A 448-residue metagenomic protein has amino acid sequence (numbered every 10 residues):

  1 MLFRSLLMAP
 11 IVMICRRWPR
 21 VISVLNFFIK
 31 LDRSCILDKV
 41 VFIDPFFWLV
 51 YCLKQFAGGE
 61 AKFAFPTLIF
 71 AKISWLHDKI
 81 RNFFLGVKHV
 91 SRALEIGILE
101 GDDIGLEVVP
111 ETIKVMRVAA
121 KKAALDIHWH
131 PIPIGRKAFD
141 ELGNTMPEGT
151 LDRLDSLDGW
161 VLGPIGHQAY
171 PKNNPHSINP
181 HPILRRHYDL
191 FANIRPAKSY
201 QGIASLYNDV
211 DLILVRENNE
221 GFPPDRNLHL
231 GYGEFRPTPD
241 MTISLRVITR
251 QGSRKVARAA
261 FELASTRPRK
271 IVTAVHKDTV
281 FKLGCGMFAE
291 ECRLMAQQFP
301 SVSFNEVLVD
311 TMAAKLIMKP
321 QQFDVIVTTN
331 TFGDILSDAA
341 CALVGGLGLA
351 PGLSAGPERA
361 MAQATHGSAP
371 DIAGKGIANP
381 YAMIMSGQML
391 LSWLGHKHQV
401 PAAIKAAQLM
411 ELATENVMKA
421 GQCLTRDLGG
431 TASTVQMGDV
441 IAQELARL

Functional and structural regions predicted by a protein language model:
G97-K114, V118-A120, R236-D310: Glycine-rich phosphate/diphosphate-binding loop of Rossmann-like nucleotide-binding domains
D102-G105, D158, V215, A260 (+5 more regions): Buried hydrophobic positions in well-ordered alpha/beta secondary-structure cores of metabolic enzymes
A124-P147, A314-L316: N-terminal beta-loop-helix "entrance" segment that forms/cooperates in small-molecule cofactor or anionic ligand
A138, L190, K315-G421: Glycine-rich phosphate/nucleotide-binding loop
D140-F235, T242-I243, T331: N-terminal glycine-rich phosphate/adenylate-binding segment common to multiple enzyme folds
